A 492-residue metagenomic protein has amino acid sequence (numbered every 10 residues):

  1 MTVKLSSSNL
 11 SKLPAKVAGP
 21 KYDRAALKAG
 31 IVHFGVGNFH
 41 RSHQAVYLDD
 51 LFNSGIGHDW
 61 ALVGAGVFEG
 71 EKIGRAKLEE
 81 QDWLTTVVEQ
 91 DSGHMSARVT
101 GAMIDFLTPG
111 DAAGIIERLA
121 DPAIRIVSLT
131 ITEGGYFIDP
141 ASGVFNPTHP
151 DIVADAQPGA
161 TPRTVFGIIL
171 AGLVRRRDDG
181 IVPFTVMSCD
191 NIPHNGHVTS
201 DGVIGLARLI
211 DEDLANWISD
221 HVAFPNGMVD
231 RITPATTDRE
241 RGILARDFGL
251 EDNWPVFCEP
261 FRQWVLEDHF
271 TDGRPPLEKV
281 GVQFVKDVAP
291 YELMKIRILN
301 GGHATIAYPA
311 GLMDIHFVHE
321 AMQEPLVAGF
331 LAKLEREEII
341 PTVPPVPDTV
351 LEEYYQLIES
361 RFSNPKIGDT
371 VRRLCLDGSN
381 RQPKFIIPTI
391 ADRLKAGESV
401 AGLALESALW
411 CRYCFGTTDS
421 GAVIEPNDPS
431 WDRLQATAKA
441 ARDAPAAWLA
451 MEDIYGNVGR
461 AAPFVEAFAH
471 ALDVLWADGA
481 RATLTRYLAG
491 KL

Functional and structural regions predicted by a protein language model:
M1-L492: Substrate/ligand-engaging "lid" and interaction regions
